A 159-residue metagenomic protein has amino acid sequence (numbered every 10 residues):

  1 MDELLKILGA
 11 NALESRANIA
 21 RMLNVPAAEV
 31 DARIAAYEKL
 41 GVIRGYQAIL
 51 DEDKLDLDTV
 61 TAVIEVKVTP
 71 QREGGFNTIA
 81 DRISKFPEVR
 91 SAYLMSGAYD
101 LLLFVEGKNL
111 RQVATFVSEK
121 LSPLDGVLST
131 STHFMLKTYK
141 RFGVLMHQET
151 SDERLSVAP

Functional and structural regions predicted by a protein language model:
M1-P159: A compositional/biophysical signature of low hydrophobicity enriched in polar/charged and small residues
